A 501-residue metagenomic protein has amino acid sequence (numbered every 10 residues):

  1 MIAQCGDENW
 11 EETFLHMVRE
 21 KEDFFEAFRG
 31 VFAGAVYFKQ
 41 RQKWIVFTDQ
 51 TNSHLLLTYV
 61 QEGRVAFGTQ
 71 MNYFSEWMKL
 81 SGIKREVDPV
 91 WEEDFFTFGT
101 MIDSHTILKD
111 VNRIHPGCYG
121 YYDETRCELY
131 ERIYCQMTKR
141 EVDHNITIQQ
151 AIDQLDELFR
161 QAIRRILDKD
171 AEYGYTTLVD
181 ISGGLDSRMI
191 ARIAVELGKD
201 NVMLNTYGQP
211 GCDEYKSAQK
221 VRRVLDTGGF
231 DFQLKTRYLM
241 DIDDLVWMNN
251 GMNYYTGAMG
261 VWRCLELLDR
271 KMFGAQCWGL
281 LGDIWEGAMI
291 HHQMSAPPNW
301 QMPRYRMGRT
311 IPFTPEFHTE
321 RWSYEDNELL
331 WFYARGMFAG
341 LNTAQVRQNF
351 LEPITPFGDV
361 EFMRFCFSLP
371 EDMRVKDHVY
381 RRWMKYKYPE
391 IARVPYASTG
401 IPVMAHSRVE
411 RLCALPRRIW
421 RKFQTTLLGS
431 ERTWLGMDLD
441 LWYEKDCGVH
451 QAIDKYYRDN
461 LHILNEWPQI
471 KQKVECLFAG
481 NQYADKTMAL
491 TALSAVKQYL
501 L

Functional and structural regions predicted by a protein language model:
M1-Q233: Cysteine-centered catalytic environments shared across enzyme families
R41-Q42, Q50-H54, G63, N72-F74 (+9 more regions): Short, solvent-exposed loop/turn segments at secondary-structure junctions
D110-V111, W300-L501: Adenosyl-5′-phosphate
H115, Q150, Q154-L158, E172 (+15 more regions): Generic recognition of stable, solvent-exposed alpha-helical segments in well-folded globular domains
L197, V221, L245-N249, G287-W300 (+2 more regions): Short secondary-structure boundary/capping segments
Y215-N250, W285, F313-T314, T319: A conserved beta-strand->alpha-helix junction
D244-W262, L268-H292: Extended catalytic-interface subdomain
M252-C264, T343, K486-A492: Long, Lys/Arg- and hydrophobic-enriched amphipathic alpha-helices
